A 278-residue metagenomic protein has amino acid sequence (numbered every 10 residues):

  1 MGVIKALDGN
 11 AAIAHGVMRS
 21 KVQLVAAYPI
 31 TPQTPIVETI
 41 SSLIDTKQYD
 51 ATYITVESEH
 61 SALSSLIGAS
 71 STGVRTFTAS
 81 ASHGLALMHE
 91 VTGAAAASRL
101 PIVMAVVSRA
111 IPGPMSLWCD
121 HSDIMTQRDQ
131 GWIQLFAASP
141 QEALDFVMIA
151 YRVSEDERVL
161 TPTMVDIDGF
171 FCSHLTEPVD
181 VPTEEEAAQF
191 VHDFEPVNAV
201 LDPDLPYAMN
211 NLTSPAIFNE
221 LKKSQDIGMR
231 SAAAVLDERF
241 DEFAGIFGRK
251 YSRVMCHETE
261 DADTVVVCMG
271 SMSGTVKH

Functional and structural regions predicted by a protein language model:
M1-T126, G131-W132, M148, D168: Thiamine diphosphate
D8-I13, D241-T264, K277: Glycine-/acidic-rich phosphate or pyrophosphate-binding loops and their flanking alpha/beta elements
K21, P29, I40, I44-Q48 (+10 more regions): Structural signal for hydrophobic packing residues in well-ordered secondary-structure cores of soluble enzyme domains
G84, R109-A110, S139-Q141, F170-C172 (+1 more regions): Short, glycine-/Ser/Thr-/acidic-enriched flexible segments
M88, H174-T176, T275-K277: Short helix/loop capping segments that flank catalytic or ligand/cofactor-binding pockets
I133-F136, Q141-V181: Conserved anion/nucleotide-ligand pocket segment
T163-M255: Conformationally flexible catalytic loops at phosphate/diphosphate-handling active centers
V267, M272-H278: Hydrophobic alpha/beta core scaffold segments
